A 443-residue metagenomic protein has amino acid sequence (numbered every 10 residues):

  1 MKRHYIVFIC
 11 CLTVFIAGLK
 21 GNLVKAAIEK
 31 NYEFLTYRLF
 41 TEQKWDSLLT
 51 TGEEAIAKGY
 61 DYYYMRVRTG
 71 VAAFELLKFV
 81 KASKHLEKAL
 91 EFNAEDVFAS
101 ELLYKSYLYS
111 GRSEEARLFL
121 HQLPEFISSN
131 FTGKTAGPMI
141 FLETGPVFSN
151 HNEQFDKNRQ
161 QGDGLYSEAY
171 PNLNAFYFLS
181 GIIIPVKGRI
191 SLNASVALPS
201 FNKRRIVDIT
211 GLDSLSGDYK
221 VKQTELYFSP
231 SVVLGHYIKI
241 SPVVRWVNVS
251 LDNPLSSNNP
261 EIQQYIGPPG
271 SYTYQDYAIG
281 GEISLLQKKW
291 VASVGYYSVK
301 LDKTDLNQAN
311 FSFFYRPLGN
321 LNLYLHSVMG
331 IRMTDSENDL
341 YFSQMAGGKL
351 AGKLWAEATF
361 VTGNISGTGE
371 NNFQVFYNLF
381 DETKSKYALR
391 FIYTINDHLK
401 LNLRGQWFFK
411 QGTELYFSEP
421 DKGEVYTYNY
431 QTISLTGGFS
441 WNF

Functional and structural regions predicted by a protein language model:
M1-K30: Bacterial Sec-dependent N-terminal signal peptides
A26-T135: Alpha-helical protein-protein interaction scaffolds
V67, I140-F148, G164-Y166, L192-L198 (+7 more regions): Transmembrane beta-strand segments that form the barrel wall of outer-membrane beta-barrel proteins
L76, S110, I184-I190, V232-I238 (+7 more regions): Outer-membrane beta-barrel strand-turn architecture
K134-L142, F176, G188-L192, H236-I240 (+7 more regions): Outer-envelope beta-barrel architecture signal
I140, F176-S180, K222-F228, Y277-G281 (+6 more regions): Hydrophobic, lipid-facing positions within transmembrane beta-strands of outer-membrane proteins
F148-G181, R204-D218, E424: Surface-exposed strand-loop-strand hairpins of Gram-negative outer-membrane beta-barrel proteins
P199-D208, G217, T224, W246-N259 (+2 more regions): Outer-membrane beta-barrel translocator/channel fold
